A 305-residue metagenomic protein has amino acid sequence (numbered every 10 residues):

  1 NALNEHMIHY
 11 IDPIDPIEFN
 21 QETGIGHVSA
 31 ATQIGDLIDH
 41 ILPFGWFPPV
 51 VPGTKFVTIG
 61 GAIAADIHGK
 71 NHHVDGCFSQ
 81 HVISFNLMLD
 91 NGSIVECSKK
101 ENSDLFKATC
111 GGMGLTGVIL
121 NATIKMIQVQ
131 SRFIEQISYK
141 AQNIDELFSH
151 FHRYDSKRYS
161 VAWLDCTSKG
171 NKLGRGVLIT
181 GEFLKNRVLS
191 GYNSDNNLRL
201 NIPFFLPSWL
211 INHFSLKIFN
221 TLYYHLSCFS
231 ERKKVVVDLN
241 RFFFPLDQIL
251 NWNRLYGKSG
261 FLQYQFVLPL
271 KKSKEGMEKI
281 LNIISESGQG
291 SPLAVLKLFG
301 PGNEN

Functional and structural regions predicted by a protein language model:
N1-N305: Noncatalytic alpha-helical scaffold of FAD-dependent oxidoreductases
